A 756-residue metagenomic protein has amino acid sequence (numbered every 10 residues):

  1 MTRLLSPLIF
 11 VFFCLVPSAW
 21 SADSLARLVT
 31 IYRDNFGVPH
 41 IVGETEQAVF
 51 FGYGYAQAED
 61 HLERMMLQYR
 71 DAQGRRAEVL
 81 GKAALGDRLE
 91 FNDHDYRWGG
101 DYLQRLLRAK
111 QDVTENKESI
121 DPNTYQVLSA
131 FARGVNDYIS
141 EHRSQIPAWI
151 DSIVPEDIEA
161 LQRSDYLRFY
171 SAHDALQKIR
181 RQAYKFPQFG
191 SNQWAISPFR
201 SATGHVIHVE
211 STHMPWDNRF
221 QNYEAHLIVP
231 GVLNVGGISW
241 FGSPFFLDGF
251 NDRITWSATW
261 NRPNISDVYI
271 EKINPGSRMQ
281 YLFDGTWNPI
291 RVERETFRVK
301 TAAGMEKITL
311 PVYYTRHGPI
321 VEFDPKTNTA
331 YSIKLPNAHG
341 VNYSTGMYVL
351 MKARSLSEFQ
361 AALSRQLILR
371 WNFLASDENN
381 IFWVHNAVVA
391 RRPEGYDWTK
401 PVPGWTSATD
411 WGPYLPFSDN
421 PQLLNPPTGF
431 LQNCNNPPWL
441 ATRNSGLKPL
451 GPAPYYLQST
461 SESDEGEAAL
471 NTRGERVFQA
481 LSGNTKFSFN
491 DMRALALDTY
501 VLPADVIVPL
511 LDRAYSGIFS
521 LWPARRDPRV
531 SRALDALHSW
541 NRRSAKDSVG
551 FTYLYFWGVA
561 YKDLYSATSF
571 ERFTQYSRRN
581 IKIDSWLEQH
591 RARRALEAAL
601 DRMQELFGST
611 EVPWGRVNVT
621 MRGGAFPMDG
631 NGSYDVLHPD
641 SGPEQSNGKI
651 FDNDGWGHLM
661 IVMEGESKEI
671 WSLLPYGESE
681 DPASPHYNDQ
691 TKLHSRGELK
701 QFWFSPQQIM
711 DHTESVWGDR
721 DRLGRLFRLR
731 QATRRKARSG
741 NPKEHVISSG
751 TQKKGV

Functional and structural regions predicted by a protein language model:
S6-V16: Bacterial N-terminal signal peptides
A22-Y184, P244, T255, I265-D267 (+4 more regions): Flexible, non-catalytic peripheral segments of proteins
D60-N123, A468-A545: Long, charged, mostly alpha-helical binding arms that flank functional sites
E118-W216, Q366, E378-H385, V389-P393 (+3 more regions): Acidic, low-complexity N-terminal propeptides/linkers enriched in Ser/Thr/Asp/Gly that mediate export, maturation
K185-Y269: NTP-handling and nucleic-acid-processing catalytic cores
V229-P230, I238-F241, G249-I254, A258-V402: Glycine- and hydrophobic-rich flexible loops that cap the catalytic core of alpha/beta enzyme folds
S266, T329, I368-N484, A560-Y561: Hydrophobic alpha-helical segments
N337, T345-W371, E378, L450 (+1 more regions): Proteins synthesized as precursors that undergo proteolytic processing into mature forms
